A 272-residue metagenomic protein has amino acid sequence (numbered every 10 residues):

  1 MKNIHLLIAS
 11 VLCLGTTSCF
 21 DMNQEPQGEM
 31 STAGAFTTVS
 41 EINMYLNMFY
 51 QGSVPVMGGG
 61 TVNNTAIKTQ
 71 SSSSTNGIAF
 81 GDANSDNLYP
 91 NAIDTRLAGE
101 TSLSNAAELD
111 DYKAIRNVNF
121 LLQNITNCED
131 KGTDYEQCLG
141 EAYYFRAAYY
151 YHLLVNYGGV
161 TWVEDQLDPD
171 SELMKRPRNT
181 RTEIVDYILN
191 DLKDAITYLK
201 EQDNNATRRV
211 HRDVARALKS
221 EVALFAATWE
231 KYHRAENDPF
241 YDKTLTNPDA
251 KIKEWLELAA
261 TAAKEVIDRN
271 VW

Functional and structural regions predicted by a protein language model:
M1-G28: Bacterial Sec-dependent N-terminal signal peptides
C19-K68, F240, L256: Membrane-proximal, proline-rich intrinsically disordered regions
N43, N47-M57, T61, D82-Y157 (+1 more regions): Conserved, well-structured interaction surfaces
Y150-L153, G159, V163, R208-A217: Aromatic-lined, polymer-binding surfaces characteristic of secreted/periplasmic polysaccharide-degrading enzymes
L154-V155, T161, D203, F225-R234: Short coil/turn linking the two alpha-helices of tandem helical-hairpin repeats
F225, E254-W272: Polar, glycine-rich mid-to-C-terminal structural blocks that act as macromolecule-binding/assembly scaffolds
H233-K251: A solvent-exposed, charged loop/short amphipathic helix patch at secondary-structure junctions
